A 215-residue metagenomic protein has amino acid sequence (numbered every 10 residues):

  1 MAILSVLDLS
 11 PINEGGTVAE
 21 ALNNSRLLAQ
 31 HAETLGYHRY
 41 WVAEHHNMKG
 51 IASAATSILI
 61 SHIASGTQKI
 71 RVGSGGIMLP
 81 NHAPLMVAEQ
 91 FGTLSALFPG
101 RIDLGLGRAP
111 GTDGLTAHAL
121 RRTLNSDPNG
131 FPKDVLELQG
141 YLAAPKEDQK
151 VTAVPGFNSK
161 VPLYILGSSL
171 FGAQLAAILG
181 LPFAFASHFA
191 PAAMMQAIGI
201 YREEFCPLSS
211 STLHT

Functional and structural regions predicted by a protein language model:
M1-T67: N-terminal beta1-alpha1-beta2 module of alpha/beta enzyme domains
A2-V18, P80-A143, F183: Flexible, glycine-rich active-site loops centered on histidine and acidic residues that chelate a metal or position
L4-D8, Y40-V42, V72-G75, I102-L106 (+3 more regions): Hydrophobic faces of well-ordered beta-strands that scaffold small-molecule active sites in alpha/beta enzyme cores
A21, S25, T56, V87 (+2 more regions): Aromatic/hydrophobic pocket-lining residues that form the small-molecule binding cavity in soluble enzyme cores
E33-T34, I60-K69, S95-I102, A177 (+1 more regions): Acidic (Asp/Glu)-rich catalytic clusters
H46-A54, P80-L85, A190-Q196: Acidic-and-aromatic substrate-binding clefts and catalytic sites of carbohydrate-active enzymes
H118, L124-T152, A193-T215: An alpha-helical appendage that flanks or caps ligand/catalytic pockets
A173-A192, A197-I198: A conserved active-site cap/scaffold subdomain adjacent to cofactor or substrate pockets
